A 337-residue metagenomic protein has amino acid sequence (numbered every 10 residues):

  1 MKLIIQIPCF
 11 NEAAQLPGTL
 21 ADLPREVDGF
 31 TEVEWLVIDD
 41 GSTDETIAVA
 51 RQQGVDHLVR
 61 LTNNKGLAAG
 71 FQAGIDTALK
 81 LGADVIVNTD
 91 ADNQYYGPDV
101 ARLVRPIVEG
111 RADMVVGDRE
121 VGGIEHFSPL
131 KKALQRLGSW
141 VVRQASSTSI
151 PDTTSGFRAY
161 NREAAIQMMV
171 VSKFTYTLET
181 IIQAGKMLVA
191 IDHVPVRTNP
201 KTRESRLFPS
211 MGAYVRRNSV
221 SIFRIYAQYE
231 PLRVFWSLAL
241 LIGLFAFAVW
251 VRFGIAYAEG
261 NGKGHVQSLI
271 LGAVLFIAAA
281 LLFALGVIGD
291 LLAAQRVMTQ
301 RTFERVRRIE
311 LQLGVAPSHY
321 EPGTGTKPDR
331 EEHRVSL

Functional and structural regions predicted by a protein language model:
K2-I4, E34, E179: Cell-envelope/extracellular polymer assembly enzymes that use nucleotide-activated donors
I4-P8, V37, R60: Short hydrophobic beta-strand elements that form part of the catalytic alpha/beta core underpinning NDP-sugar/donor
E12-E26: Short, well-formed alpha-helical segments that are part of the catalytic scaffolds of diverse glycosyltransferases
T31-G41: Short beta-strand/loop segment that forms part of the nucleotide-sugar
D39-I47, N93: A conserved acidic beta->alpha catalytic loop
H57, L61-K80, V85, G97-F174 (+2 more regions): Acceptor/aglycone-binding surface of glycosyltransferases and processive sugar-polymer synthases
V171-F174, L178-L337: Hydrophobic helical membrane-anchoring modules
